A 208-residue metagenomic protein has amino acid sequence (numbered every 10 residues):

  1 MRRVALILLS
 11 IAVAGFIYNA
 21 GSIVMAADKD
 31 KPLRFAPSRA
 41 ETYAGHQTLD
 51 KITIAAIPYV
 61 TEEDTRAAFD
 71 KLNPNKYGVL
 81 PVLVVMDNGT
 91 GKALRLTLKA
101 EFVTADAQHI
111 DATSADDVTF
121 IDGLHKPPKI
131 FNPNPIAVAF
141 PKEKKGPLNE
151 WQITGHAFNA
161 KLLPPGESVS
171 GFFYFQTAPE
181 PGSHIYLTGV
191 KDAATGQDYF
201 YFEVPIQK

Functional and structural regions predicted by a protein language model:
M1-V4: Positively charged n-region of N-terminal signal peptides that target proteins for export
L8-A20: Bacterial N-terminal signal peptides
V24-K208: Conserved functional micro-motifs across diverse proteins
